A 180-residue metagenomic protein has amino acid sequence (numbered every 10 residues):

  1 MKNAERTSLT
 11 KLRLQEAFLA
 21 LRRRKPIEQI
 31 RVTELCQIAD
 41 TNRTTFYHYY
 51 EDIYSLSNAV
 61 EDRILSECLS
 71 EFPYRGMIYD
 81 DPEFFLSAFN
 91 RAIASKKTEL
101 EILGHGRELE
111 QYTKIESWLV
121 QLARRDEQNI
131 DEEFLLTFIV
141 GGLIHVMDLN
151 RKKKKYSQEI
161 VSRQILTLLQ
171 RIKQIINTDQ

Functional and structural regions predicted by a protein language model:
M1-L21, K25: Basic, helix-initiating cap at the start of DNA-binding domains
L14, F18, Y50, S57-E61: DNA major-groove recognition helix of helix-turn-helix
A20-I27, E71, K97, R125 (+1 more regions): Basic, amphipathic alpha-helical hairpins
L21-S55: Helix-turn-helix
R31-V32, V60-P73: Short, basic, alpha-helical segments at the C-terminal edge of helix-turn-helix-like DNA-binding modules
F72-T98: Hydrophobic alpha-helical connector segments
H105-G141, I160, L166, Q170: Amphipathic alpha-helical packing segments from all-alpha helical-bundle domains
K152-Q180: C-terminal peripheral helix-coil segments that are non-catalytic and often amphipathic
